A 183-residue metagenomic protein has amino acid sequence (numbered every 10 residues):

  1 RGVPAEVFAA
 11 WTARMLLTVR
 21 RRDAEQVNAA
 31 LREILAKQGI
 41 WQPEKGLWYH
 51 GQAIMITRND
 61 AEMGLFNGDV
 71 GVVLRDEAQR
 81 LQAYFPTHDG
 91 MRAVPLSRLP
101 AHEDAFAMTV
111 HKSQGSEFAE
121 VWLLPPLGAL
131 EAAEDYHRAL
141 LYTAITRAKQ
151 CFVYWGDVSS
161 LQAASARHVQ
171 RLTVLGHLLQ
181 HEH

Functional and structural regions predicted by a protein language model:
R1-L65, V72-R75, L81-Q82, H183: Conserved helicase motor core of P-loop NTPases
T18, V27, D69-H183: C-terminal accessory regions
